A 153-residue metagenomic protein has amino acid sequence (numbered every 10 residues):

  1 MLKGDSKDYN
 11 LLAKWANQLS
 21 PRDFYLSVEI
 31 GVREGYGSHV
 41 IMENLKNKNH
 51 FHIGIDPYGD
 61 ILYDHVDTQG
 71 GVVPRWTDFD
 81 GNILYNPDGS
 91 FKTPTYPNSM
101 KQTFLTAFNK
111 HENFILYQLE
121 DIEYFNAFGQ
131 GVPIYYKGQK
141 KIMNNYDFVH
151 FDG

Functional and structural regions predicted by a protein language model:
K3-G153: S-adenosylmethionine/decaboxylated-SAM
